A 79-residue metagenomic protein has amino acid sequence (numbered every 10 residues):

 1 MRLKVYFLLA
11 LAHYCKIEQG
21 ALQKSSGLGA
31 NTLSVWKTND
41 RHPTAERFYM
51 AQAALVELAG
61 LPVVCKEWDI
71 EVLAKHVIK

Functional and structural regions predicted by a protein language model:
M1-S25, W68: A short, Lys/Arg-rich alpha-helix, primarily the initiator
F7-L9, D40-H42, E71: Short, intrinsically disordered, low-complexity terminal segments
I17, L28, G60-L61: Short glycine/serine/threonine/alanine-rich loop segments
K24, V35, A53: DNA-binding alpha-helical recognition surfaces that contact promoter or target DNA
G27-P43: Recognition helix of helix-turn-helix/homeodomain-like DNA-binding domains that insert into the DNA major groove
V35, G60-K79: Short, charged recognition helix plus adjacent turn of helix-turn-helix-like nucleic-acid-binding domains
A45-K66: DNA major-groove recognition helix of helix-turn-helix/homeodomain DNA-binding modules
